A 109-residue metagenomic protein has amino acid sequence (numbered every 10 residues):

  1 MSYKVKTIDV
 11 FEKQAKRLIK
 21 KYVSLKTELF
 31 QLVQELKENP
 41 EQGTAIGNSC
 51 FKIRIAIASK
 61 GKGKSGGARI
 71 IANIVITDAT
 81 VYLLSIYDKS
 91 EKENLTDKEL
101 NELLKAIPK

Functional and structural regions predicted by a protein language model:
M1-K62, T77-D78, E93-K109: Basic, Lys/Arg-enriched alpha-helical interface segments
S65: Glycine-rich phosphate-binding loop at the start of an alpha helix
A68-I76, T80-I86: Short, hydrophobic/aromatic-rich beta-strand segments within well-structured domains
D88-E91: Short beta-strand-loop-alpha-helix junction that forms the active-site gateway of nucleic-acid-processing nucleases
